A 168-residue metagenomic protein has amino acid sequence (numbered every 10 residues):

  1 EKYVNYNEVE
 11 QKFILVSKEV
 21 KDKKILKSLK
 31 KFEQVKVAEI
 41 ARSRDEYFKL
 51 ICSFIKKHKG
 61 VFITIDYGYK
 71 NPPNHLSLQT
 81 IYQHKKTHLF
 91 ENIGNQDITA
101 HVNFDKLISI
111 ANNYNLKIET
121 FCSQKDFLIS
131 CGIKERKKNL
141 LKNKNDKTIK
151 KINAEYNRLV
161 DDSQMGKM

Functional and structural regions predicted by a protein language model:
E1-V37: Intrinsically disordered, low-complexity linker/terminal regions across diverse proteins
K24-M168: Long, Lys/Arg- and hydrophobic-enriched amphipathic alpha-helices
